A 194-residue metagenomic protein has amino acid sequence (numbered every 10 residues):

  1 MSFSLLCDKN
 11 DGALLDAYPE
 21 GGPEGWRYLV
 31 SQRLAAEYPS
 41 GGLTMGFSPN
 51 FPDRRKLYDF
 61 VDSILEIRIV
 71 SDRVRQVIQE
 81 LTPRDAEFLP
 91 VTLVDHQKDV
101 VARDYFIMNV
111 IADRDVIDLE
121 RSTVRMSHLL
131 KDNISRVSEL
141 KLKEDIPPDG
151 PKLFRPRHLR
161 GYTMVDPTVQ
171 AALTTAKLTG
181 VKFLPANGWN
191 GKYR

Functional and structural regions predicted by a protein language model:
M1-R194: Phosphate/anion-contacting hairpin/loop surfaces
